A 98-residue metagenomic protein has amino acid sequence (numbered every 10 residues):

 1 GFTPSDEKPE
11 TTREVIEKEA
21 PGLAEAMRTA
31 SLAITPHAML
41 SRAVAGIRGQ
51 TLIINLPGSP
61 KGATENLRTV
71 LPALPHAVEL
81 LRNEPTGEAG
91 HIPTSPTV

Functional and structural regions predicted by a protein language model:
G1-V98: Non-catalytic beta/alpha edge segments that cap or flank active sites
